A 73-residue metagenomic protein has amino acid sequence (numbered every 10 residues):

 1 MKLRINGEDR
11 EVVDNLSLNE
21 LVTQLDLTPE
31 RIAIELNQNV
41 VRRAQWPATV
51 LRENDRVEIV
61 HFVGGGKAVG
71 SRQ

Functional and structural regions predicted by a protein language model:
K2-R4, E11-W46, V50, V60-F62: Compact, glycine-rich, soluble single-domain proteins
V57: Conserved beta-strand position immediately N-terminal to the Walker
V63-K67: Short, charged beta-turn/beta-strand-edge "cap" motif at the junction between a beta-strand and an adjacent loop
A68-Q73: Short, basic, low-complexity termini and linkers enriched in Ser/Thr/Gly/Pro that act as targeting/leader peptides
